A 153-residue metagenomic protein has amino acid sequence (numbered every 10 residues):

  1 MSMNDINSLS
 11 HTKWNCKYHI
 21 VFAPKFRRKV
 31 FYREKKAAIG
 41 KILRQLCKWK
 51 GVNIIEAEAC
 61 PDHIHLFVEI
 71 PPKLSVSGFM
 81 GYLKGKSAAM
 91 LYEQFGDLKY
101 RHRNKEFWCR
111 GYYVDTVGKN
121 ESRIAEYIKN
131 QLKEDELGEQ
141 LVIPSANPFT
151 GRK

Functional and structural regions predicted by a protein language model:
M1-K153: Basic nucleic-acid-binding interfaces
